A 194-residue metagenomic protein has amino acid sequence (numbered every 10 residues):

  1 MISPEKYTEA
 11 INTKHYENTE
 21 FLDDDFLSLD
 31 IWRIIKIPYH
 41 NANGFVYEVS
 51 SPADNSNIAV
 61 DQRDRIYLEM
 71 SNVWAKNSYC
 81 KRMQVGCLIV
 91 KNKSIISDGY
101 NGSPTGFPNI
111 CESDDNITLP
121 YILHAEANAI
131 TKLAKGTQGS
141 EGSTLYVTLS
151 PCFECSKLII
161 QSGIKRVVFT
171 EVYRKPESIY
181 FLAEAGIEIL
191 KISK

Functional and structural regions predicted by a protein language model:
I2-K194: Zinc-dependent deaminase catalytic domain
